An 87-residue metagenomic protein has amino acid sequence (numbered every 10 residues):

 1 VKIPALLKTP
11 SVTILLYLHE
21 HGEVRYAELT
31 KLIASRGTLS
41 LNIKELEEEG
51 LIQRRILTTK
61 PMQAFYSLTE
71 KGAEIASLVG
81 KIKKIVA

Functional and structural regions predicted by a protein language model:
V1-G37, F65: N-terminal helix-turn-helix DNA-binding core of bacterial DNA-binding proteins
H19-E23, G50, V86: A short beta-strand-loop micro-motif that forms or neighbors metal/cofactor- and ligand-binding patches at active-site
I33-E48: Short amphipathic alpha-helical interaction segments
E47-S67: Beta-hairpin "wing" of winged helix-turn-helix
S67-A87: Amphipathic alpha-helical dimerization/coiled-coil segments that flank or bridge DNA-binding/regulatory modules
